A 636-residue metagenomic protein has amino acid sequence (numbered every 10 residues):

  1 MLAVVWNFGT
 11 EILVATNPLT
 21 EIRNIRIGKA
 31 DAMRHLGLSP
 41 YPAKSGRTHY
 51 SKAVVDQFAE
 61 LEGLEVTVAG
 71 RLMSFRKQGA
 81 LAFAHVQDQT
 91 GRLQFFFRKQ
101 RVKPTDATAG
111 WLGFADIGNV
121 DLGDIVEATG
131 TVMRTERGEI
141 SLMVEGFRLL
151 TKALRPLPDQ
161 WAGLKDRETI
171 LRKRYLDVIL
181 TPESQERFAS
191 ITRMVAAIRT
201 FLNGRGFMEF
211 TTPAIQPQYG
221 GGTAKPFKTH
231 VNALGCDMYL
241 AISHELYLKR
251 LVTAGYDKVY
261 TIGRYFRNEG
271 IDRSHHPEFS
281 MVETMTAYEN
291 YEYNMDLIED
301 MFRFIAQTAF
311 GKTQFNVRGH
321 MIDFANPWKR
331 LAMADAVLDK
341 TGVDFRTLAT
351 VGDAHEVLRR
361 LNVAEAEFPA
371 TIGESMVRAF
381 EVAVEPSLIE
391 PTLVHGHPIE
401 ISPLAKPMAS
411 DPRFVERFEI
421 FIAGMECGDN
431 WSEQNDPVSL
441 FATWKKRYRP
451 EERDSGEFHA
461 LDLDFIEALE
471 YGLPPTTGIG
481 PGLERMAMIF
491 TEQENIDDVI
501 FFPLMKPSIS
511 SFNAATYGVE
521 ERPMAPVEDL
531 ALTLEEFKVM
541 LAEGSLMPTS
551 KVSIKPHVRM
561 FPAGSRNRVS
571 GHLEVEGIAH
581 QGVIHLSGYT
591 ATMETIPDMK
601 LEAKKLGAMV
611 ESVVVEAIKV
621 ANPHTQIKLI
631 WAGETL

Functional and structural regions predicted by a protein language model:
N7-M524: Class II aminoacyl-tRNA synthetase catalytic cores and aaRS-like
H557-A563: Short, surface-exposed ligand-recognition loops at beta-strand->loop->(often short) alpha-helix junctions that present
G571-V575: Short linear proline/tyrosine/threonine-rich motifs used for host-factor recruitment and membrane trafficking/assembly
G577-K604: Intrinsically disordered, low-complexity regulatory segments enriched in Ser/Thr/Pro and charged residues
E602-K619: Extended Gly/Ser/Thr-rich low-complexity repeat segments, especially those forming or decorating extracellular
P623-T635: A short amphipathic beta-strand at an alpha->beta junction
